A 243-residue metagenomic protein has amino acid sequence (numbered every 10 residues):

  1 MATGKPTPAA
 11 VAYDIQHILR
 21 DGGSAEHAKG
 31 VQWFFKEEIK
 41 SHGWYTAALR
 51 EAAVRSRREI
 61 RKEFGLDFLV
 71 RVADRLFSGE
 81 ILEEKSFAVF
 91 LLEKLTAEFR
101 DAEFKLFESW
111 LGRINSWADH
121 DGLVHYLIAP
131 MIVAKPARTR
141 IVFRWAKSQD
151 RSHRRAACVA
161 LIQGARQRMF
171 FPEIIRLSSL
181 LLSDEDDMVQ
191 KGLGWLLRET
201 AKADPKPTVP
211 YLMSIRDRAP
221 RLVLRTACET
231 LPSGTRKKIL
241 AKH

Functional and structural regions predicted by a protein language model:
M1-H243: Alpha-helical scaffold domains
